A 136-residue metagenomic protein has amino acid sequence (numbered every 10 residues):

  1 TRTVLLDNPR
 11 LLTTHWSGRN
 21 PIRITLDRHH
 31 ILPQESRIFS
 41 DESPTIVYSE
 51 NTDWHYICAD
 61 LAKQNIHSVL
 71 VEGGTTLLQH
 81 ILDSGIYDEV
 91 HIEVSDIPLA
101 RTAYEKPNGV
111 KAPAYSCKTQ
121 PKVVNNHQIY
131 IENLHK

Functional and structural regions predicted by a protein language model:
T1-K136: Enzymes that bind and transform nitrogen-containing heteroaromatic metabolites
